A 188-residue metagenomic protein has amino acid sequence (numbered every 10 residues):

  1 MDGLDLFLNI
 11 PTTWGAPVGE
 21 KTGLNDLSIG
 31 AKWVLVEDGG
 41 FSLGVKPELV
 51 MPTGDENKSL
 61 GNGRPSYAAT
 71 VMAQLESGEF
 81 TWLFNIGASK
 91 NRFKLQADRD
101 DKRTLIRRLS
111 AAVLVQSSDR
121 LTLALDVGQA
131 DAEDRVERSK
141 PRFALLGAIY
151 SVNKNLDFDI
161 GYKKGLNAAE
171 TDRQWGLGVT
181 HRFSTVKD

Functional and structural regions predicted by a protein language model:
M1-D188: Transmembrane beta-barrel domains of Gram-negative outer membranes and organellar outer membranes
